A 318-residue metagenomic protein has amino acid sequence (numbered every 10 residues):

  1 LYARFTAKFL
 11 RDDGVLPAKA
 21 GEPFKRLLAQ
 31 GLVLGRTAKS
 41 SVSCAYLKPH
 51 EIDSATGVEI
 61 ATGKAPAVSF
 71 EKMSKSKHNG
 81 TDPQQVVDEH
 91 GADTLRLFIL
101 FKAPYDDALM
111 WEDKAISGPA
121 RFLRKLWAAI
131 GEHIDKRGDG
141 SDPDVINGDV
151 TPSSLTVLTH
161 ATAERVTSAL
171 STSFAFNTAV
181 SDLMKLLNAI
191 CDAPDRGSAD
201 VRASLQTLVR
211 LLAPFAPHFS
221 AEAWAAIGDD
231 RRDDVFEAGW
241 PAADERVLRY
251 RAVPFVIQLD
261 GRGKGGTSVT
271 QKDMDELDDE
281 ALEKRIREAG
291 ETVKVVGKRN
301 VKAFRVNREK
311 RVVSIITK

Functional and structural regions predicted by a protein language model:
L1, D12-F24, Q85-T267, D279 (+1 more regions): Helix-rich, typically C-terminal accessory recognition domains appended to large enzymatic cores
A3-A7: Short Ser/Thr-interspersed hydrophobic loop/turn segments at strand-loop and sheet-helix junctions that line or gate
A29-K39, A213: Short, conserved secondary-structure transition motifs
G35-V42, H133-R137: Short regulatory "switch" loops immediately downstream of catalytic or recognition motifs within protein catalytic
T37-A92, D106-S117, R246-R249, G263 (+1 more regions): Conserved phosphate-binding loops in nucleotide/dinucleotide-binding enzymes
V145, F255-K318: NTP/phosphate- and nucleic-acid-binding module
